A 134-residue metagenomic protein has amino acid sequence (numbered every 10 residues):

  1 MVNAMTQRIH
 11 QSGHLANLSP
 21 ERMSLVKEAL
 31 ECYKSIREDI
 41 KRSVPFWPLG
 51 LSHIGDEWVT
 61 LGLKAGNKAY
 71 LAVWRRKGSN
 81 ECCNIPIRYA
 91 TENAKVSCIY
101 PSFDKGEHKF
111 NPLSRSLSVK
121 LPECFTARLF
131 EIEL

Functional and structural regions predicted by a protein language model:
M1-F110, S118-E131: Active-site-proximal substrate-binding groove within the catalytic cores of carbohydrate-active enzymes
